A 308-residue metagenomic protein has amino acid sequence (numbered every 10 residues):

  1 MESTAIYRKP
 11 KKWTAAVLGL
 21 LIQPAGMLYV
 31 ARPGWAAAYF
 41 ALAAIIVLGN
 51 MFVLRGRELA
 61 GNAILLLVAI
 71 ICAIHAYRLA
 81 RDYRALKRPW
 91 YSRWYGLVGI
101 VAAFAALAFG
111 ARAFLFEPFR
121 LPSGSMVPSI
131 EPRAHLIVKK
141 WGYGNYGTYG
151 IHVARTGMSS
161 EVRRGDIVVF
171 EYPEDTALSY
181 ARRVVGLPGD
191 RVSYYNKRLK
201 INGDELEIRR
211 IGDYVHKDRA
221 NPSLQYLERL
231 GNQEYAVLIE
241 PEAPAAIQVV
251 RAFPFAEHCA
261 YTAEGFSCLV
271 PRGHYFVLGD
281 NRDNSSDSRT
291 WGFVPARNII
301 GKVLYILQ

Functional and structural regions predicted by a protein language model:
M1-A15, A38-F114, P118: Transmembrane helix recognition focused on a "late"/terminal membrane span
E2-T14, L18-L21, P33-W35, F40 (+2 more regions): Soluble "head" domains of membrane/secretory-pathway proteins
I22-Q23, K87: Short, flexible coil/linker elements and helix-boundary hinge sites characteristic of intrinsically disordered
G26-R32: Juxtamembrane helix-break-helix junctions at the cytosolic face of small multi-pass alpha-helical membrane proteins
G124: Short surface loop/edge beta-strand patches of beta-sandwich-type extracellular domains that form ligand-contact sites
